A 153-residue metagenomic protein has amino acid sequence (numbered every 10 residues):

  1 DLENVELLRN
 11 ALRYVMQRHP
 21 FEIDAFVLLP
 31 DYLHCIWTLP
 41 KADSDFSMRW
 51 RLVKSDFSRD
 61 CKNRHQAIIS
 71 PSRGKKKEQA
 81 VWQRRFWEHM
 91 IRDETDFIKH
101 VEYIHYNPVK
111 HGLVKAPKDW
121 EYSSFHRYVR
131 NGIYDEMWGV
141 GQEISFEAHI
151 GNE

Functional and structural regions predicted by a protein language model:
D1-E153: Short catalytic/metal-binding and nucleic-acid-binding patches
